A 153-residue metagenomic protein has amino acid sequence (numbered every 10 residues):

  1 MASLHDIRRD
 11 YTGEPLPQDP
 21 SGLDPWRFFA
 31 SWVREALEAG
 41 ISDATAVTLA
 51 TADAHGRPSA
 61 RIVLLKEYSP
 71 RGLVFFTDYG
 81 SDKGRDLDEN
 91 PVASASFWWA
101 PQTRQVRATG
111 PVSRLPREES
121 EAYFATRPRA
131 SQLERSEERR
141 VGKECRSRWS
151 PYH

Functional and structural regions predicted by a protein language model:
M1-R140: Binding-site signature for planar aromatic cofactors or substrates
E138, G142-H153: Positively charged, low-complexity/disordered segments
